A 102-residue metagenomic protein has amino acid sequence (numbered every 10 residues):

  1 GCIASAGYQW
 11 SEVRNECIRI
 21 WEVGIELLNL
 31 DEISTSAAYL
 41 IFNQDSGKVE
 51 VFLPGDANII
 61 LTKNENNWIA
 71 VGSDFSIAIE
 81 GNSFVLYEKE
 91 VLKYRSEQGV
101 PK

Functional and structural regions predicted by a protein language model:
G1-S5: Disulfide-braced loops of extracellular cysteine-rich modules
G7-Y8, V49, S83-F84: Generic short beta-strand
Y8-N15: Extracellular, cysteine-rich, disulfide-stabilized repeat modules with beta-strand cores
N15, G47, N66, N82-S83: Beta-strand-connecting loop/turn residues
I20-I69: Mature extracytoplasmic domains of secretory-pathway proteins
N66-S73, P101-K102: Short, surface-exposed linear segments at secondary-structure transitions and domain or protein termini
S76-K102: C-terminal partner/receptor-binding element of secreted or periplasmic proteins
